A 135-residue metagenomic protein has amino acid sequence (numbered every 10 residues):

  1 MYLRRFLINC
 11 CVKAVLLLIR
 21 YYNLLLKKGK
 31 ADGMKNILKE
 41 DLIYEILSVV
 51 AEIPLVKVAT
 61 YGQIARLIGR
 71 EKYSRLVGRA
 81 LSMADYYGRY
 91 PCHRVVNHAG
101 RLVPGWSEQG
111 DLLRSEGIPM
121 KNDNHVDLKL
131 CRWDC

Functional and structural regions predicted by a protein language model:
M1-Y2, L17: Intrinsically disordered, low-complexity regions enriched in serine, threonine, proline and polar/charged residues
C10-C11: Cysteine-centered motifs
I19-G33: Short, Lys/Arg-enriched N-terminal segments with co-localized hydrophobic residues within the first ~10-30 amino acids
G33-C135: Nucleic acid-binding interface residues in structured DNA/RNA-binding domains, emphasizing the DNA-engaging scaffolds
